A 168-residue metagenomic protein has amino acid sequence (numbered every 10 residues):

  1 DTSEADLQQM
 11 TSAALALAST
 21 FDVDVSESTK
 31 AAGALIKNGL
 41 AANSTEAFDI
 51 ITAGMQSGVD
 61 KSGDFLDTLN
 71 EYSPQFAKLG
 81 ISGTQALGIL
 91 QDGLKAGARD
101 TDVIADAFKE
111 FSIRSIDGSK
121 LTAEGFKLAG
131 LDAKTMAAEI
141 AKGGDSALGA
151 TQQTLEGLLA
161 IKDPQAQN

Functional and structural regions predicted by a protein language model:
D1-N168: Amphipathic alpha-helical interface segments used for oligomerization, scaffolding, and membrane association
